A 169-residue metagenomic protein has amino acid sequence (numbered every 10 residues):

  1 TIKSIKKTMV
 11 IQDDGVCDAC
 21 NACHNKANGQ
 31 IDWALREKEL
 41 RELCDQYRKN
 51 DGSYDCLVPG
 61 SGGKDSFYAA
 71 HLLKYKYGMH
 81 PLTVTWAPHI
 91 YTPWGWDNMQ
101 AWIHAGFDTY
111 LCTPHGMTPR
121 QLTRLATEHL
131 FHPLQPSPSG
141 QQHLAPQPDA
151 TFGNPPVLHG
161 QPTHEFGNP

Functional and structural regions predicted by a protein language model:
T1-P169: ATP-dependent adenylation/nucleotidyltransferase module used to activate substrates
